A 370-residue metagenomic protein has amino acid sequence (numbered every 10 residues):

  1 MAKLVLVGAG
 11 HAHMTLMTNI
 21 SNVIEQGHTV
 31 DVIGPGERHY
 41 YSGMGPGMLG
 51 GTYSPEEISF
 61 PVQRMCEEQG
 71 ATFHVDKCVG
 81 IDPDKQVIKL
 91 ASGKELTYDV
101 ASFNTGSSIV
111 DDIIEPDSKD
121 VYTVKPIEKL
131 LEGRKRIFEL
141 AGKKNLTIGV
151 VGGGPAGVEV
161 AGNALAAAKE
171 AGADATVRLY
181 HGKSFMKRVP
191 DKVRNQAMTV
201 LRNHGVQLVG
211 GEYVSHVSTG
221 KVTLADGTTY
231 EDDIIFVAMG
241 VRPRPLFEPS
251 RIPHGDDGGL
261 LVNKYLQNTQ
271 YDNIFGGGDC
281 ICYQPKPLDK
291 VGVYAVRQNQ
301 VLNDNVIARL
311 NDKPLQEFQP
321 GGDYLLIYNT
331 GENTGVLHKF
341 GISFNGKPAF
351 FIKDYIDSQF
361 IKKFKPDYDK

Functional and structural regions predicted by a protein language model:
M1, V5, E68-T147, F236: FAD-binding core/adjacent interface of flavoenzyme oxidoreductases
A2-A71, E159-V189: Beta1-alpha1 glycine-rich phosphate/pyrophosphate-binding loop at the start of Rossmann-like nucleotide-binding domains
F73-D76, G80, K169-K264, P314: A Rossmann-like FAD-binding core segment of flavoenzymes
K119-K144, T229-Q300, D304-N305: FAD-site-proximal beta/loop scaffold in flavoenzymes
G133-D174, Y180: Rossmann-like NAD(P)H-binding beta-loop-alpha module
K169, V293-G321: Internal hydrophobic alpha-helix adjacent to the cofactor/substrate pocket in enzyme cavities
G258-F275, Q319, E332-I342, A349: FAD-binding beta-loop-beta segment adjacent to the flavin cofactor pocket
E332-K370: C-terminal auxiliary extensions adjacent to catalytic cores
